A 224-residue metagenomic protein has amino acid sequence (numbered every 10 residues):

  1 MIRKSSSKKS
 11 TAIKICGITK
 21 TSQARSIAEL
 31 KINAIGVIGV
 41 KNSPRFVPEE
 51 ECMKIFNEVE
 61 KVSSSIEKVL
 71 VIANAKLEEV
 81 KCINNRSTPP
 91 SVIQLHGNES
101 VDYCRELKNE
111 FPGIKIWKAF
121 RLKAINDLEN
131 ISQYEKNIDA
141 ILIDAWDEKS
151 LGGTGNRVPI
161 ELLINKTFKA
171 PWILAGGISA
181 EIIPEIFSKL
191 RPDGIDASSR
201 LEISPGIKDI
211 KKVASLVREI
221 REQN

Functional and structural regions predicted by a protein language model:
M1-N224: Conserved N-terminal beta1-alpha1 strand-loop-helix module at the mouth
